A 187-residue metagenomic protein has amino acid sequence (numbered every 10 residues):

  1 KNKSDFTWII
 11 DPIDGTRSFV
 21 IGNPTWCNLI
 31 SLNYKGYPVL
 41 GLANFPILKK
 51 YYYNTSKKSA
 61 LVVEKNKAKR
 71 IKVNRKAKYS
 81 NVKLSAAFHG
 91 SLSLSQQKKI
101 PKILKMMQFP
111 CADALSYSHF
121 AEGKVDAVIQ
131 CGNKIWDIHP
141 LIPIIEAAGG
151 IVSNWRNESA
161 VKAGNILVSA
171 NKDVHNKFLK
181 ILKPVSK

Functional and structural regions predicted by a protein language model:
K1-K35: Flexible, acidic active-site loops/lids enriched in D/E/S/T/G that coordinate Mg2+ and/or position polar
K1-N2, R75-Y79, E158-K162: Solvent-exposed alpha-helices and their adjacent loops that cap or buttress functional pockets in soluble metabolic
D5-T7, V39, D126: Conserved acidic residues
P12-G15, P46, A114, C131 (+2 more regions): Generic detector of well-ordered alpha-helical packing
G15-T16, L84, F120, I145: Buried hydrophobic positions in well-ordered alpha/beta secondary-structure cores of metabolic enzymes
S31-S118, N165-K187: Acidic beta-strand-loop-alpha-helix segment within the catalytic core of divalent metal-dependent phosphate-processing
K98-K102, S118-K187: Oxyanion/phosphate-interacting regions
